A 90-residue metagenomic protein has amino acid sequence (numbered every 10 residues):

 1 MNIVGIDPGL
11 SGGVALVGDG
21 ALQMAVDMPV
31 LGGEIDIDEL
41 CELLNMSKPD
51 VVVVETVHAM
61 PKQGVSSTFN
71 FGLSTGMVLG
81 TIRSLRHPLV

Functional and structural regions predicted by a protein language model:
M1-V90: Phosphate- and other anionic-substrate recognition elements at nucleic-acid/protein interfaces
